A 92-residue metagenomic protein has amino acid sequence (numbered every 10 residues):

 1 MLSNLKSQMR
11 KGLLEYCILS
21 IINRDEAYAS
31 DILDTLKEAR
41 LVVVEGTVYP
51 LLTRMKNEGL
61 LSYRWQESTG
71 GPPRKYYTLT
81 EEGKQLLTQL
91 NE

Functional and structural regions predicted by a protein language model:
M1-M9, S62, Q89-E92: C-terminal regulatory/oligomerization modules of transcriptional regulators
K6-T47, Q66: N-terminal helix-turn-helix DNA-binding core of bacterial DNA-binding proteins
E26, L36, L52, G83 (+2 more regions): Short amphipathic alpha-helical/adjacent loop interface patches that line ligand and macromolecule-binding sites
V48-P50, R54-M55: Basic amphipathic alpha-helical segments that dock to polyanions
T53, S68-T69: Short secondary-structure boundary/capping segments
G59: Glycine-centered, phosphate/nucleic-acid-interacting loop/turn motifs that mediate DNA/RNA or nucleotide
T69, P73-N91: Basic, amphipathic "hinge/linker" alpha-helix immediately C-terminal to the N-terminal HTH DNA-binding motif
